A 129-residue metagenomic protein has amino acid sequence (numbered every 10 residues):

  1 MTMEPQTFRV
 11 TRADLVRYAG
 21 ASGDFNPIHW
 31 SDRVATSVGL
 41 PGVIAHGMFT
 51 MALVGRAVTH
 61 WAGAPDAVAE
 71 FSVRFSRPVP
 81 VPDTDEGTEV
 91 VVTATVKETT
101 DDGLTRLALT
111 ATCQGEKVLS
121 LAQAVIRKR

Functional and structural regions predicted by a protein language model:
M1-A45: Catalytic strand-loop segment that frames the active site of acyl-thioester-processing enzymes
M1-M3, T84-R129: HotDog/MaoC-like acyl-thioester-processing domains
T7-V10, R74, V125-R127: Generic structural detector for well-ordered beta-strands
R17, F25, A35, M51 (+3 more regions): A broad, structure-centric signal for solvent-exposed, well-ordered loop/edge residues that line or flank functional
P41, M51-T93: Hydrophobic beta-strand-centered segment that forms part of the acyl-chain substrate-binding groove
A45, A67, D101-G103: Short loop/turn segments at connectors of secondary-structure elements within structured domains
H46-T50: Catalytic-loop motifs flanking and including active-site residues across diverse enzymes
